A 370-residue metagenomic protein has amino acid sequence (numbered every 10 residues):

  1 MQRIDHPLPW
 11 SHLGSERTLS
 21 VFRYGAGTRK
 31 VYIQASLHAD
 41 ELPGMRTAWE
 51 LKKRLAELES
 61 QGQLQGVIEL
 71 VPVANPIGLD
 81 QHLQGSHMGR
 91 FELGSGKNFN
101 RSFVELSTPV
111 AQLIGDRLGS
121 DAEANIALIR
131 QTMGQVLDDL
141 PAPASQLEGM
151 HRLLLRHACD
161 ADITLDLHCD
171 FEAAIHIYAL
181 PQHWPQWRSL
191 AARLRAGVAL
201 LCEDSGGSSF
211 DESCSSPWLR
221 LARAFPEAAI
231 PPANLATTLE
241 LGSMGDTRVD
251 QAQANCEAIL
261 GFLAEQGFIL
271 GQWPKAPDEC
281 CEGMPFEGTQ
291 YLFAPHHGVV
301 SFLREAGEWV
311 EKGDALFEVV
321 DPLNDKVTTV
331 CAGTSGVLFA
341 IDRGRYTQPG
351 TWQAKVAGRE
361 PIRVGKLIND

Functional and structural regions predicted by a protein language model:
M1-D370: Structured catalytic-domain cores with a bias toward divalent-metal coordination
